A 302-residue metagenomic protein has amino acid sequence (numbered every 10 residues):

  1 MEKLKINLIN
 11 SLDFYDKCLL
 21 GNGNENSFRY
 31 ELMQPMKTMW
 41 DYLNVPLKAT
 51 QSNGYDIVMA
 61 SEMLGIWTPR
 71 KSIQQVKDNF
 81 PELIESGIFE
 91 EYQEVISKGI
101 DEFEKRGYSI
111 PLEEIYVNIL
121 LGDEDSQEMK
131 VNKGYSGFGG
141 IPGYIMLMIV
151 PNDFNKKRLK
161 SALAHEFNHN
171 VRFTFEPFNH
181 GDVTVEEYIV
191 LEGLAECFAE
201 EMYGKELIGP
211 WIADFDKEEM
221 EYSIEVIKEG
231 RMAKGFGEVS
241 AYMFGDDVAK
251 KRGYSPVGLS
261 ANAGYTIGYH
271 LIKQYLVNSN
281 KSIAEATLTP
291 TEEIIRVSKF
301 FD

Functional and structural regions predicted by a protein language model:
M1-I88: N-terminal low-structure segments adjacent to metalloprotease catalytic domains across cellular compartments
E2-F14, V183-E225, G230, F301: Post-HExxH zinc-binding segment in Zn-dependent metallohydrolases
L43-N44, G230-D302: Pan-zinc metallopeptidase signature
N79-I141: Auxiliary, metal-adjacent structural segments of Zn-dependent hydrolase domains
E104, N168-E176, A199-L207, I272 (+2 more regions): Hydrophobic/aromatic-lined pockets within catalytic cores
L147-A162: Short pre-active-site segment immediately N-terminal to the catalytic Zn-binding motif
S161-T174, E192, E196: Active-site recognition of the HExxH zinc-binding catalytic motif
F178-H180: Membrane-interface helix caps and helix-loop-helix hairpins in membrane proteins
